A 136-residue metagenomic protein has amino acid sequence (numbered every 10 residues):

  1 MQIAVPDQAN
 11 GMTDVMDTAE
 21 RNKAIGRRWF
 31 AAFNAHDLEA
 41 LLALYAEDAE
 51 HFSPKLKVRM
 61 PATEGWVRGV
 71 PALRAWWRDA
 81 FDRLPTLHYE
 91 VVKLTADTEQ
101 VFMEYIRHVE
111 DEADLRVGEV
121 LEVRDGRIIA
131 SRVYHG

Functional and structural regions predicted by a protein language model:
Q2-G136: C-terminal and inter-domain tail/linker signature
